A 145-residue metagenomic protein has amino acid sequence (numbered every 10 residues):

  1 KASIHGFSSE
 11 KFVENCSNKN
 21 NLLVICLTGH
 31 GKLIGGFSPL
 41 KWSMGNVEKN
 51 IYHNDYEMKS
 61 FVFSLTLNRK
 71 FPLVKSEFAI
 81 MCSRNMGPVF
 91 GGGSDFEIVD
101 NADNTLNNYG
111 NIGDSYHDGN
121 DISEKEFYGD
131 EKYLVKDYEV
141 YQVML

Functional and structural regions predicted by a protein language model:
K1-L23, L27-L145: Phosphate-recognition beta-domain surfaces
